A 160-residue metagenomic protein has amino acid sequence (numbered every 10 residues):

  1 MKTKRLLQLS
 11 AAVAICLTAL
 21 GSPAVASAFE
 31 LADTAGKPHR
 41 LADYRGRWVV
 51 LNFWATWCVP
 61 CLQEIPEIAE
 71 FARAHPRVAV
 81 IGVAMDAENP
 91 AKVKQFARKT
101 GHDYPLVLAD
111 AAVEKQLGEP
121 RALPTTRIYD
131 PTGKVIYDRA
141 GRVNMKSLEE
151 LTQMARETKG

Functional and structural regions predicted by a protein language model:
K2-V13: Bacterial N-terminal signal peptides that target proteins for export
C16-P23: C-terminal segment of classical bacterial N-terminal signal peptides
A28-V49, L117: A short beta-strand-turn-helix
R47-V49, F53-W57, A122: Short pre-active-site segment immediately N-terminal to redox-active cysteine/selenocysteine motifs in thiol-based
V50-L51, V80, T126: Hydrophobic beta-strand anchors of alpha/beta hydrolase catalytic cores
F53-E70: Conserved redox-active cysteine motifs that mediate thiol-disulfide chemistry, especially di-cysteine Cys-X(1-2)-Cys
Q63, E70-D110, L123: Conserved segment of the thioredoxin-like fold in thiol-based oxidoreductases
Q95-D103, A109-M154: Thiol/disulfide oxidoreductase modules built on the thioredoxin-like
